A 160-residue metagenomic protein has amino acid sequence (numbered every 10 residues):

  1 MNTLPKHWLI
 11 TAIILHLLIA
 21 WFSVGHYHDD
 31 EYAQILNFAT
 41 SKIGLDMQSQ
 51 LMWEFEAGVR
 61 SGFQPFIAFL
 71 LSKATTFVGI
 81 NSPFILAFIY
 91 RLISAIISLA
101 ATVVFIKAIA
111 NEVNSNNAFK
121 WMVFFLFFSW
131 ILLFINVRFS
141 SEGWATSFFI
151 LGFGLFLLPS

Functional and structural regions predicted by a protein language model:
M1-T3, N111-E112, L157-S160: Membrane-interface junctions at the ends of membrane-embedded or membrane-associated helices
T3-Y32, F128-L133: Transmembrane signal-anchor helices characteristic of membrane glycosylation enzymes that use polyprenol
K6-I13, F66, L92-I93, K120-F125: Hydrophobic alpha-helical transmembrane segments
L17-I19, Y32-V59, F63, I67-V78: Extracytosolic helix-loop segments that constitute the early lumenal/periplasmic catalytic or substrate-binding loops
H28-D30, F134-A145: Short acidic/glycine- and proline-prone juxtamembrane loop motifs at membrane-interface regions of multi-pass membrane
G62-F63, I89-A100, F128, G143-L151: Membrane-embedded alpha-helical segments of multi-pass membrane proteins, especially the transmembrane helices
F88-A118: Transmembrane-helix motifs of polytopic, lipid-linked glycan transferases
V103-K107, F124-F134, W144-S160: Specific aromatic-rich, kink-prone transmembrane helix
